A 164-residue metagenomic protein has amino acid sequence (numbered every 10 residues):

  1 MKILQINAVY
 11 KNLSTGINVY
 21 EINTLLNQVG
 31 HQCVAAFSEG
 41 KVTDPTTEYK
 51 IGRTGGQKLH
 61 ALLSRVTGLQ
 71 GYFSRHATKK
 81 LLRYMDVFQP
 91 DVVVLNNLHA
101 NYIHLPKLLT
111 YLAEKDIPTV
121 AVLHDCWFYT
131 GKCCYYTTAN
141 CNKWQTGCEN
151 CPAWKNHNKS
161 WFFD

Functional and structural regions predicted by a protein language model:
M1-D164: Catalytic cores of nucleotide-sugar-dependent glycosyltransferases that transfer UDP/GDP/TDP-activated
